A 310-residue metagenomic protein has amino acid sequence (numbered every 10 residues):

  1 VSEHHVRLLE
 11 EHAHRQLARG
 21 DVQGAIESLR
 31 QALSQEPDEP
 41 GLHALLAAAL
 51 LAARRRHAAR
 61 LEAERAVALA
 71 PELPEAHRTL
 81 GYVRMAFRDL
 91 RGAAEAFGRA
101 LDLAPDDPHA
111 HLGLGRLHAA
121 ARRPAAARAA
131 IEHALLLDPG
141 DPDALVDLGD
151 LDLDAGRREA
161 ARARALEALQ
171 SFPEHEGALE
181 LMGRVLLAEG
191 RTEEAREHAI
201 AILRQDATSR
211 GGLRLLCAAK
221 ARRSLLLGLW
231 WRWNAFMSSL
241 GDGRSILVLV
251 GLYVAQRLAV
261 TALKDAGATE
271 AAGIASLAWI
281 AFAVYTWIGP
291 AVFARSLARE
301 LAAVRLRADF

Functional and structural regions predicted by a protein language model:
S2-G41, L45-A52, Y82, A86: Alpha-helical segment of the N-proximal tetratricopeptide repeat
V6, P40-G41, P74-E75, P108-H109 (+3 more regions): Helix-start (N-cap) detector for alpha-helical repeat units in TPR-like alpha-solenoids, especially tetratricopeptide
A18, A52-A53, A86-F87, A120-A121 (+4 more regions): Register position in tetratricopeptide repeats
A218-R244: Alpha-helical linker/edge segments of TPR/alpha-solenoid repeat scaffolds and analogous pre-/post-domain helices
